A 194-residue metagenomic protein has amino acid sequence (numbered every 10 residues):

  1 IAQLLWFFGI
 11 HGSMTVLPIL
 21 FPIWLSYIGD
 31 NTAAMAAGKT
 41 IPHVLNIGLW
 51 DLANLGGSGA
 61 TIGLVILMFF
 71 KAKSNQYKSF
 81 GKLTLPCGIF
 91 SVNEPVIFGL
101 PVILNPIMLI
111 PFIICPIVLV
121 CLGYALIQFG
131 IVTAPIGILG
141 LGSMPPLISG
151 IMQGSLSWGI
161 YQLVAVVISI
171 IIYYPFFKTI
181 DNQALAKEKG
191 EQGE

Functional and structural regions predicted by a protein language model:
I1, F80-L83: A residue-level detector for conformationally permissive "hinge/kink" positions
I1-K71: Generic multipass alpha-helical transmembrane bundles of integral membrane proteins
T32-V44, G63-V65, L83, I97-E194: Transmembrane alpha-helical segments and their short flanking loops that form helix-hairpins/helix-helix interfaces
T61-I62, S74-G81: Membrane-proximal intracellular helices of multi-pass ion channels
P86: Cell-envelope/extracellular polymer assembly enzymes that use nucleotide-activated donors
